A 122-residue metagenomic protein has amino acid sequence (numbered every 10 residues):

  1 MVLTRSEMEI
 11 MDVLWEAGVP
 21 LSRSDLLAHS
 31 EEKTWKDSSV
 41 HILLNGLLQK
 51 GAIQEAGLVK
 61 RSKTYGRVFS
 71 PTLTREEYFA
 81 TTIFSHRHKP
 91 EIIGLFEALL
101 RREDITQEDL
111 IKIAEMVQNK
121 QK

Functional and structural regions predicted by a protein language model:
M1-V13, A17, T74-R75, S85-K89 (+1 more regions): Short alpha-helical segments that sit at the start of domains
T4, L58-A80: Short, cationic-aromatic polyanion-contact patches
I10, H41-K50: Basic amphipathic alpha-helical segments that dock to polyanions
P20-H29: Short acidic, hydrophobic short linear motifs in intrinsically disordered regions
A28-D37: Short helix-coil junctions and helix-kink-helix linkers
G51-G57: Glycine-centered, phosphate/nucleic-acid-interacting loop/turn motifs that mediate DNA/RNA or nucleotide
E76-K122: Amphipathic alpha-helical dimerization/coiled-coil segments that flank or bridge DNA-binding/regulatory modules
